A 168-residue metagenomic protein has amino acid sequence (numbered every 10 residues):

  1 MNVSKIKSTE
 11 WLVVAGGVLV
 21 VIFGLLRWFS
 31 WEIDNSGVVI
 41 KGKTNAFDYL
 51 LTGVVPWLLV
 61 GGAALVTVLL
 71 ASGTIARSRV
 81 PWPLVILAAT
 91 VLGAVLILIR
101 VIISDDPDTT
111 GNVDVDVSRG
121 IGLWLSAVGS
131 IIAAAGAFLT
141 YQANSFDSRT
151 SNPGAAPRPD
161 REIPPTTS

Functional and structural regions predicted by a protein language model:
M1-S168: Compact integral membrane and secretory-pathway proteins
